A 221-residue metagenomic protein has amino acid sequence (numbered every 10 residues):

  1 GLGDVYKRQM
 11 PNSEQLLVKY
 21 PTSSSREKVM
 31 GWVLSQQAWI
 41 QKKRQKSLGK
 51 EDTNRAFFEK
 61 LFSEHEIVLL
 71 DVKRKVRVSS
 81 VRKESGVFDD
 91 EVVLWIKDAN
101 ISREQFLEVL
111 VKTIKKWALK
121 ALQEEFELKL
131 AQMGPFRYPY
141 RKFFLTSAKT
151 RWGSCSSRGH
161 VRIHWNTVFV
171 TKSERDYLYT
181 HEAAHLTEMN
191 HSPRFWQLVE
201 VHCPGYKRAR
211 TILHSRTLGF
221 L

Functional and structural regions predicted by a protein language model:
G1: Glycine-rich phosphate-binding loop
D4-Y177, L186-L221: Active-site-proximal or metal-binding-adjacent scaffold patches in catalytic folds
E182: Walker B catalytic acidic pair
